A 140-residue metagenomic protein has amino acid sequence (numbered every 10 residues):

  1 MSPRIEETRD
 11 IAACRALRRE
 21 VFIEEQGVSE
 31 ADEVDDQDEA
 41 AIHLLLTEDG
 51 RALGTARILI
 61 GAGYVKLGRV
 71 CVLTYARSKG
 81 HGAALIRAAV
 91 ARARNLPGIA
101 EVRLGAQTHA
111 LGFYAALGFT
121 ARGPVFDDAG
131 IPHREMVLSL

Functional and structural regions predicted by a protein language model:
M1-A40, T47-R51: Short amphipathic alpha-helix that is part of the acyltransferase structural core
R18, Y114, F119: Conserved active-site tyrosine of GNAT-family acetyltransferases
L45, R51-L59, Y64-C71: Conserved beta-strand in the GNAT
L46-D49, L138-L140: Active-site beta-strand termini and strand-to-loop segments that position acidic
I60-G68, R77-S78, G98-A100, A129-P132: A conserved beta-turn-beta hairpin within the catalytic core of GNAT-like acetyltransferases that forms part
A76, G80-A89: Conserved acetyl-CoA pyrophosphate-binding loop and the N-cap/start of the following alpha-helix in GNAT-like
I86, A93-Q107: Conserved GNAT acetyl-CoA-binding A-motif
Q107, D127-L140: C-terminal "cap" of GNAT-fold acetyltransferases
